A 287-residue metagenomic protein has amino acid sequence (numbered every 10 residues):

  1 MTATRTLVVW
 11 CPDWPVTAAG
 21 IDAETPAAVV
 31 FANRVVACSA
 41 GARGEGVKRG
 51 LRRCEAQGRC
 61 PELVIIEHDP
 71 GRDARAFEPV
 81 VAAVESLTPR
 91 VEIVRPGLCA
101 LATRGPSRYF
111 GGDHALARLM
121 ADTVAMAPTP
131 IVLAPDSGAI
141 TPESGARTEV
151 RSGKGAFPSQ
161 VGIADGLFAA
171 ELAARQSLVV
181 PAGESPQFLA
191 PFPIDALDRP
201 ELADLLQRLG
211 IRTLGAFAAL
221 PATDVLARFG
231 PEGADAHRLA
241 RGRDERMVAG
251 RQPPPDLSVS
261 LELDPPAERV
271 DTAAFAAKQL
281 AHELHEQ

Functional and structural regions predicted by a protein language model:
M1-A100, G105-S107, H114-D122, I163: Residues that scaffold, gate, or flank divalent-cation-dependent active/transport sites
V8, E62-L63, A203-Q287: DNA-contacting surface of Y-family translesion DNA polymerases
G20, A40-G41, D113-H114, E171-S177 (+2 more regions): Short acidic, glycine/serine/threonine-rich loops at helix termini
E45, E184-A219: Amphipathic, charged-and-aliphatic alpha-helical interface segments that function as noncatalytic docking
A82, A115, L119-A125, A156-V180 (+1 more regions): Structured, non-catalytic alpha/beta "coupling" segments that mediate domain-domain communication and provide generic
P96-L101, L167-A170, E201, L220 (+1 more regions): Short, conserved phosphate-binding/catalytic loop or strand-edge motifs used in phosphoryl-/nucleotidyl-transfer
P128, L133, G145, V150-R151 (+1 more regions): Short, low-complexity intrinsically disordered segments enriched in A/P/G/S/L with frequent Arg, especially at protein
